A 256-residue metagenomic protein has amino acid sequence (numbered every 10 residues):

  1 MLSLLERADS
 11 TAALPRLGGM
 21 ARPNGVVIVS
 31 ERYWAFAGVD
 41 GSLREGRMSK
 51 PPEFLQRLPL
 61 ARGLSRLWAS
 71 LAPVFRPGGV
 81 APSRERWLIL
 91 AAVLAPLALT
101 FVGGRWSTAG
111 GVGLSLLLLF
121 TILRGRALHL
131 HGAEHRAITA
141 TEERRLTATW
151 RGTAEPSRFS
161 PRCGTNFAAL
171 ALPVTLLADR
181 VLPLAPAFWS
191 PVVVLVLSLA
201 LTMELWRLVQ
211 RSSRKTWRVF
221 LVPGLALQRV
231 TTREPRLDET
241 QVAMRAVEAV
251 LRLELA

Functional and structural regions predicted by a protein language model:
M1-G78: Divalent-cation
G25, C163, L227: Residue-level signature of catalytic and energy-coupling elements of molecular machines, predominantly ATP/GTP-dependent
E31-Y33, T100-H131, L195-R211: Hydrophobic alpha-helical membrane-embedded segments
A35-R47, P51, L118-W150, W206-A226: Juxtamembrane helix-loop transition segments at the membrane interface in multi-pass membrane proteins
R76-P77, A91-S107, L172-M203: Juxtamembrane "helix exit" motif at the C-terminal ends of alpha-helical transmembrane segments in multi-pass membrane
V80-A95, R158-A171: Select subsegments of transmembrane alpha-helices in polytopic membrane proteins, especially boundary-proximal
G164-P183, V247-E254: Alpha-helical transmembrane segments and their membrane-interface junctions in multi-pass membrane proteins
R214-A256: Cytosolic/matrix-facing juxtamembrane and C-terminal tails of multi-pass cellular membrane proteins
